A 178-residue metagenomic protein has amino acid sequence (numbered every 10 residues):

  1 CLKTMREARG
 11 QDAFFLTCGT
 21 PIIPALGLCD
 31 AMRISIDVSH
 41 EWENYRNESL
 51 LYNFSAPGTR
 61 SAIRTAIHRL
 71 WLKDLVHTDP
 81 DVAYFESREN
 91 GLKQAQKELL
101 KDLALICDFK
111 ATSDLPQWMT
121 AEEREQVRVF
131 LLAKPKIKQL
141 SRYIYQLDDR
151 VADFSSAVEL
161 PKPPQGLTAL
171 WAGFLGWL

Functional and structural regions predicted by a protein language model:
C1-L178: Active-site-proximal substrate-binding groove within the catalytic cores of carbohydrate-active enzymes
